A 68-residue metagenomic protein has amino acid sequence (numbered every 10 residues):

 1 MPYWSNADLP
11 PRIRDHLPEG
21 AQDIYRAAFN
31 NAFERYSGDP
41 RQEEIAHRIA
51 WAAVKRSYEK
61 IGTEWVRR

Functional and structural regions predicted by a protein language model:
M1-R68: C-terminal alpha-helical interaction appendages
